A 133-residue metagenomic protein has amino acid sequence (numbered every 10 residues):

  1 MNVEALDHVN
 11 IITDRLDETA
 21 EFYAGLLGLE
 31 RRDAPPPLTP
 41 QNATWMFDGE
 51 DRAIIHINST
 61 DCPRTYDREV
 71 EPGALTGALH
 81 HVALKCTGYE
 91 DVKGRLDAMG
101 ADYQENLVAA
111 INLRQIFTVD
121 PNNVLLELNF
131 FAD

Functional and structural regions predicted by a protein language model:
M1-A20, L79-V82, A132-D133: N-terminal beta-strand motif that seeds the catalytic metal site of vicinal oxygen chelate
N2, K93-D133: Vicinal oxygen chelate
A5, P40, A78, N112: Exposed loop/turn and edge beta-strand positions of beta-sandwich/beta-sheet ligand-binding modules
I12-I54: Core segments of cupin and vicinal oxygen chelate
E18-E21, G25, E90-A98, D102: Replace "anionic and nucleotidyl ligands
P40-N42, P63-V70: A short, acidic/glycine-rich surface segment
E50-I54, T60-R64, Y89-E90: Short, charged/polar surface micro-motifs in flexible loops or helix N-caps
L75, H81-Y89: Mid-chain, well-packed structural core segment of small domains
